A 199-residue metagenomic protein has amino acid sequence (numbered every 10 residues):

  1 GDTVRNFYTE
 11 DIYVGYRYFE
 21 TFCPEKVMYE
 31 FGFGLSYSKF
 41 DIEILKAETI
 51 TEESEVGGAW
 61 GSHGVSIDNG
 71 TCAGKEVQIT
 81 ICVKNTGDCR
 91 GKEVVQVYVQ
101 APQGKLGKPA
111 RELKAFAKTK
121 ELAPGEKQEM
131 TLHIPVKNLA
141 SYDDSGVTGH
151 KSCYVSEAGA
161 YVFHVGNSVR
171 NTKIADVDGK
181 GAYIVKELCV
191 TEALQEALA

Functional and structural regions predicted by a protein language model:
G1-K92, K151-G166, N171-A175, G181-A199: Secreted, periplasmic, or luminal enzymes acting at the cell surface/secretory milieu
T9-Y13, G64-I67, Y98-P102, G125 (+1 more regions): A generic short-segment signal for beta-strand/edge and adjacent turn/coil regions
K84-T86, Q100, H133-K137: Solvent-exposed residues in well-ordered beta-strands and their adjoining turns, especially edge/terminal strands
V95, K105-H150: Intrinsically disordered, low-complexity Pro/Gly/Ser/Thr-rich segments with frequent PxxP/GP/PP motifs and embedded
Q100-L106, S168: Change "in extracellular beta-sheet-rich domains … of secreted and cell-surface proteins" to "in beta-sheet-rich domains
Y142-D143, I174-D176: Short, solvent-exposed loop/turn and secondary-structure capping segments
